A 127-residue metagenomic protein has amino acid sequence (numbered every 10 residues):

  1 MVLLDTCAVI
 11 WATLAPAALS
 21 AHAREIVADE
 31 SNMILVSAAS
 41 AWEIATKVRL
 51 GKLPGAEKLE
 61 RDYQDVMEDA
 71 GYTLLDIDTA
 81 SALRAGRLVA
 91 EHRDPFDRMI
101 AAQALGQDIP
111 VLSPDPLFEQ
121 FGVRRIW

Functional and structural regions predicted by a protein language model:
M1-S37, L50-D65, D69, Q107 (+2 more regions): Short, well-structured N-terminal submotif of metal-dependent ribonuclease cores
D5-C7, I44, A85, A104: Generic structural signal for small/hydrophobic residues in well-ordered secondary structure, especially within
A8, S40-A41, S81, I100 (+1 more regions): Alpha-helix capping/helix-boundary segments
A38-T46: Short, conserved active-site loops that position catalytic residues or coordinate cofactors/metal ions across diverse
A56-R61, E68-P114: Active-site neighborhoods of divalent-metal-dependent phosphate/nucleic-acid chemistry enzymes
